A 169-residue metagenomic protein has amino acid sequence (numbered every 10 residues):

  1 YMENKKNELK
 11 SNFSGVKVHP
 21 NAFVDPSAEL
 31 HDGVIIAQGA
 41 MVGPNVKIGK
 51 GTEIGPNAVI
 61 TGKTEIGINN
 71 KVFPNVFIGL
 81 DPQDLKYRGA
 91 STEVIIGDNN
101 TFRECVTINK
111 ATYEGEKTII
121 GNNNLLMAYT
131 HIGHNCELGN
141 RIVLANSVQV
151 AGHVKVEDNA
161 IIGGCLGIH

Functional and structural regions predicted by a protein language model:
N4-S14: Intrinsically disordered, low-complexity terminal tails and inter-domain linkers enriched for S/T/G/P/D/E
N12, K17-H169: Structural signal for interior beta-strand "rungs" in well-ordered beta-sheet cores of soluble enzyme domains
